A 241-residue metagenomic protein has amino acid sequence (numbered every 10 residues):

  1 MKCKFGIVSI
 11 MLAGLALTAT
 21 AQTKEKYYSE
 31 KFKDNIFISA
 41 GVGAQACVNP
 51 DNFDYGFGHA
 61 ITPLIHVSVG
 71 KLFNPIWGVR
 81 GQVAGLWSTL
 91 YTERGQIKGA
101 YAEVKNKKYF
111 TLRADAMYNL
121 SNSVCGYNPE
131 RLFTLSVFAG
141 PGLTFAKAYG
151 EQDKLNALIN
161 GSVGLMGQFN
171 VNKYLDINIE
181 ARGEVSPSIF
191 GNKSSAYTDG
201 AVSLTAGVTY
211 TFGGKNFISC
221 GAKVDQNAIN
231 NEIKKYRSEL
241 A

Functional and structural regions predicted by a protein language model:
M1-K31, K215-A241: Cleavable N-terminal export/targeting peptides
Q22-G70: Short glycine/proline- and aromatic-enriched beta-strand/turn motifs that initiate or cap beta-hairpins
T23-N35, I76, N122-L135, V171-Y174 (+1 more regions): Short loop/turn motifs that connect adjacent beta-strands in outer-membrane beta-barrel proteins
D34, H59-P63, K108-L112, F133 (+2 more regions): Residues that define the transmembrane beta-barrel architecture of outer-membrane proteins
A40-A44, V67-K71, A114-L120, A139-L143 (+3 more regions): Residues on the lipid-exposed face of transmembrane beta-strands in outer-membrane beta-barrel proteins
V42-V48, V83-T89, L120-N122, P141-K147 (+2 more regions): Transmembrane beta-strands of outer-membrane beta-barrel pores
P75-L158: Gram-negative (and chloroplast) outer-membrane scaffold detector with strong preference for beta-barrel transmembrane
T92-R94, N172-A241: Predominantly the C-terminal beta-signal and adjacent terminal strand-loop region of outer-membrane beta-barrel
